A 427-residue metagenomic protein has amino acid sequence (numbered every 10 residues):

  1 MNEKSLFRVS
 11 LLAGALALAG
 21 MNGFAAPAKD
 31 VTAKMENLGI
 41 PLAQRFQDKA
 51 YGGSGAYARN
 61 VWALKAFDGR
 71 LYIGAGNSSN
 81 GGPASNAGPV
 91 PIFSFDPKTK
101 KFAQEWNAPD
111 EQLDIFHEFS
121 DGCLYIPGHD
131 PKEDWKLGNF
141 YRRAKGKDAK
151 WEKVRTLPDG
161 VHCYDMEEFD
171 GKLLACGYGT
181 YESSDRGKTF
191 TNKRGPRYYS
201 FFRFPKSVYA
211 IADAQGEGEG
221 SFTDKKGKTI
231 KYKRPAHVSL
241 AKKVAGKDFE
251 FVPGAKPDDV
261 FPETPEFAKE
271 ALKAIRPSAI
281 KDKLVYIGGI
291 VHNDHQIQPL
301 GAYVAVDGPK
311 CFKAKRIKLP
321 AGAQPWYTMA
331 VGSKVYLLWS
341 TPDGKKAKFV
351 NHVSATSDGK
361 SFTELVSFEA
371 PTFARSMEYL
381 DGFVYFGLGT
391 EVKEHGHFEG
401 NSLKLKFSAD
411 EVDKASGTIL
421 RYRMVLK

Functional and structural regions predicted by a protein language model:
D48-G88: Beta-strand-rich domains and repeat architectures in extracellular enzymes and scaffolds, especially beta-propellers
R59-W62, A108-G122, D159-E167, G195-K206 (+3 more regions): Repeated scaffold domains used in trafficking and secretory/extracellular systems, primarily beta-propellers
G69-G74, D121-P127, G171-A175, K206-A210 (+4 more regions): Entry beta-strands of beta-propeller and related beta-repeat scaffolds
N77-S79, H129-K132, G179-T180, A214-G216 (+3 more regions): Residue-level signature of beta-propeller blades and closely related beta-rich strand-turn architectures in secreted
G88-F93, T99-P131: Blade-loop segments of beta-propeller domains
S94-D96, R142-K145, T180-S184, T223 (+4 more regions): Conserved Ser/Thr-centered positions that define the repeating blades of beta-propeller domains
G288-G289, K315-T356, A370, R375: Loop/turn-rich, solvent-exposed surfaces of beta-rich toroidal or solenoidal domains
A374-K427: Blade-level signature of beta-propeller repeat domains, shared across WD40, Kelch, NHL, RCC1 and BNR/Asp-box propellers
